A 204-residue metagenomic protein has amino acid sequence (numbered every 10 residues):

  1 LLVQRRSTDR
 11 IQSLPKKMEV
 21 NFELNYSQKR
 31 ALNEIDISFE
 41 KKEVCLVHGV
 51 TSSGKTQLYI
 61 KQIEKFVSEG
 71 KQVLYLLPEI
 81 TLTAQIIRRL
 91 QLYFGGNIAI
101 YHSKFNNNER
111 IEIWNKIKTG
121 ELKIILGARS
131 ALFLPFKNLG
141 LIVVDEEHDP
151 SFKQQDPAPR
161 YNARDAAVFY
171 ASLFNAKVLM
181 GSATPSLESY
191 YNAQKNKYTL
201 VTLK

Functional and structural regions predicted by a protein language model:
L1-L77: Pre-Walker A segment
F39, F133-G140: Short basic/glycine-enriched coil/helix segment immediately N-terminal to the Walker B
T56, L141, H148-K204: Post-DEXD/H (motif II) to motif III coupling segment of the RecA-like Helicase ATP-binding lobe
F66-V73, G95-N97, K197-V201: Post-Walker A helix-loop "phosphate-sensing" segment adjacent to the P-loop in P-loop NTPases
G70-V73, N97, G120-I124, N138-L141 (+2 more regions): Loop/turn-to-beta-strand initiation segments
Q72-A84, S103, L203-K204: Short beta-strand-centered segment that lines the nucleotide-binding/catalytic pocket of NTP-utilizing
R89-N97, Y101-I125, F136-L139: Conserved motor-coupling elements within RecA-like helicase/translocase cores
G127, V144-D145: Hydrophobic residues in beta-strands of the RecA-like P-loop NTPase core, especially within AAA+ ATPase
